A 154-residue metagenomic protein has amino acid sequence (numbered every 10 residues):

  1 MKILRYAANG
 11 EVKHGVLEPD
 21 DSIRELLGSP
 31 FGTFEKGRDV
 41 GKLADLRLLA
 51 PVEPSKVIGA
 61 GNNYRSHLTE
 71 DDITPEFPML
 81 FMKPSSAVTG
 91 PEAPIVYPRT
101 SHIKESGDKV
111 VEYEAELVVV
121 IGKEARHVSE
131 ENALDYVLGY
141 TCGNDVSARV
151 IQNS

Functional and structural regions predicted by a protein language model:
L4-S154: Active-site microenvironments in enzyme catalytic cores
